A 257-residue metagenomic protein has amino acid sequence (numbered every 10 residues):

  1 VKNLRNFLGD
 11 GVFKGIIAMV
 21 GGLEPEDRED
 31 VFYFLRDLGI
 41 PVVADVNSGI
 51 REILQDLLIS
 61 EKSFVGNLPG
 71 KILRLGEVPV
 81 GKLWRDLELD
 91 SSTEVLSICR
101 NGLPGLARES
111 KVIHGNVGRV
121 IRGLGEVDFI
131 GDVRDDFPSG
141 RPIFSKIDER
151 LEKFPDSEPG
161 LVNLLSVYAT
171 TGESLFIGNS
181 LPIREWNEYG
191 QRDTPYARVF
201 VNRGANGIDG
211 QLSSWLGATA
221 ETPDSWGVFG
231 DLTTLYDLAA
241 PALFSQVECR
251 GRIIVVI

Functional and structural regions predicted by a protein language model:
V1-D10, I130-G131: Conformationally flexible catalytic loops at phosphate/diphosphate-handling active centers
G9, V20-R100, P104, T194-D224 (+1 more regions): Glycine-rich, anion-gripping cofactor-binding loops and their flanking helix/strand elements in enzyme active sites
D10-E26, D148-D156, N179: Active-site donor-nucleotide binding/catalytic segment of nucleotide-sugar enzymes
K14-I16, G70-K71, E173: Conserved acidic residues
V95-F137: Terminal amphipathic helices with adjacent charged low-complexity linkers/tails
P138-T222: Active-site diphosphate/adenylate-binding microenvironment
L175, W226-V228, T234, V256: Residue-level marker for buried hydrophobic side chains located in beta-strands that build the well-ordered beta-sheet
Q246-I257: A glycine-rich helix N-cap at a beta->alpha junction
